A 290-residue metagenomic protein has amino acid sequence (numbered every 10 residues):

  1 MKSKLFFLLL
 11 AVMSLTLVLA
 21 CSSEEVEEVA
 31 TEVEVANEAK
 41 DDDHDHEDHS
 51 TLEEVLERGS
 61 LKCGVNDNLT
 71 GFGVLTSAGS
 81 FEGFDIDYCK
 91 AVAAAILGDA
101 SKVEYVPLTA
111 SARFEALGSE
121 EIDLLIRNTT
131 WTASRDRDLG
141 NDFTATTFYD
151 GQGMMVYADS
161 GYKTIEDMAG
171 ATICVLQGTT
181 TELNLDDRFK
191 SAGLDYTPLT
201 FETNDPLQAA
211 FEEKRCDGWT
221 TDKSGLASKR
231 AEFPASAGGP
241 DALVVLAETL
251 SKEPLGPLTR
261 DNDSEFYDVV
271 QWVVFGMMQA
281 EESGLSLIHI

Functional and structural regions predicted by a protein language model:
L17-A20: C-terminal motif of bacterial Sec signal peptides marking the signal peptidase cleavage site
S22-E24: Bacterial signal peptide processing site
D45-L125: Extracytoplasmic small-molecule ligand-binding "clamshell" domains of the periplasmic binding protein/Venus flytrap
D48-H49, V103-E115, S160, P198-E213: Short helix-initiation/N-cap motifs at beta->coil->alpha
L61-K62, D99-S101, S119-R127, C174 (+2 more regions): Alpha-to-beta junction loops
K62-G71, F81-I96, T130, D150-A209 (+1 more regions): Bilobed "Venus flytrap"/periplasmic-binding protein-like clamshell domains and structurally analogous long
K90, A94, G98, K102-D167 (+1 more regions): Acidic, polar ligand-binding/catalytic clefts
I288-I290: Conserved small/polar residues in nucleotide/adenosyl-binding loops
